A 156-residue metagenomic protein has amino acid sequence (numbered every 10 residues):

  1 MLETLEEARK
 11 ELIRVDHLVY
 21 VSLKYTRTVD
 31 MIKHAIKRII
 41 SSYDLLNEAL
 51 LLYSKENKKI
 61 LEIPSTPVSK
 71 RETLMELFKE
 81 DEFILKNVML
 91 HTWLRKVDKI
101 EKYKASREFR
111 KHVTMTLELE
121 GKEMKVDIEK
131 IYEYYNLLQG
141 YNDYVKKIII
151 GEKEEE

Functional and structural regions predicted by a protein language model:
M1-H34: Charged alpha-helical initiation segments
E3, K10, K37, S41 (+2 more regions): Generic recognition of short, well-ordered alpha-helical interface segments
E6, K33, K37-I40, E129-Y132 (+1 more regions): A generic "alpha-helical surface" signal
E11-L18, R38, L45, L137 (+1 more regions): Amphipathic, well-ordered alpha-helical segments in soluble domains
V15-T26, A49, Y53-E56, L119 (+2 more regions): Secondary-structure edge/capping motif, primarily at the C-terminal ends of alpha-helices and the immediately following
K24-I60: N-terminal interaction modules that seed assembly of large macromolecular complexes
N57-G140: Long, charged low-complexity segments
Y134-E156: Long, hydrophobic alpha-helical segments that serve as membrane-spanning/inserting helices
